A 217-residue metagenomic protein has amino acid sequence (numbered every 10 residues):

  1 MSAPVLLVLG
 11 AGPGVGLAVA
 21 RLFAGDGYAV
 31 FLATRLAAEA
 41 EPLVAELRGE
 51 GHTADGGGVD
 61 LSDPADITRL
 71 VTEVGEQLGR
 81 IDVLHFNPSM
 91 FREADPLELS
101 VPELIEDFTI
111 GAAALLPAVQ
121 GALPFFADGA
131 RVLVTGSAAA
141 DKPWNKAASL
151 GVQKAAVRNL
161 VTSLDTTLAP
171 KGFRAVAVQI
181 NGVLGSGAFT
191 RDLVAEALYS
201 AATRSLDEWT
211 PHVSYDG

Functional and structural regions predicted by a protein language model:
G12-P13: Conserved glycine-rich cofactor-binding loop
G27-P42: Conserved glycine-rich Rossmann-like NAD(P)H-binding loop of the short-chain dehydrogenase/reductase
G58-L70: The beta1-alpha1 cofactor-binding region of Rossmann-like NAD(H)/NADP(H)-dependent oxidoreductases
E76, I110-D128: Amphipathic alpha-helical dimer-interface segment in Rossmann-like NAD(P)H-dependent oxidoreductases
N87-E93: Conserved NAD(P)H cofactor-binding loop of Rossmann-fold oxidoreductase domains
L97-L116, V157: Catalytic Tyr-X3-Lys loop
D107, D128-V157, V161-L164, A169 (+1 more regions): Catalytic loop of short-chain dehydrogenase/reductase
P170-G217: C-terminal helical subdomain
